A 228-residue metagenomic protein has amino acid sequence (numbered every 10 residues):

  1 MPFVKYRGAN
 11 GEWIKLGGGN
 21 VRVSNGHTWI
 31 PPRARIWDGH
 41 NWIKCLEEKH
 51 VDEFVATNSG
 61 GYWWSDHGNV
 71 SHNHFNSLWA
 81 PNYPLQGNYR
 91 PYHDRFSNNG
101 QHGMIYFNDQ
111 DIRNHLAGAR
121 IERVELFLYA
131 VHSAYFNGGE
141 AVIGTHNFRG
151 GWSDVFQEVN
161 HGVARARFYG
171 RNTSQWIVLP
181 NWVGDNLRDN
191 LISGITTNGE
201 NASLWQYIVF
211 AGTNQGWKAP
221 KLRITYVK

Functional and structural regions predicted by a protein language model:
M1-K49, R223-V227: Enriched but not universal
W29, R35, W42-I112, N201 (+2 more regions): Flexible, small-residue-rich N-terminal segments that precede or flank a structured functional core
Q101-G103, R120-E122, G139, T173 (+1 more regions): Residues that flank catalytic or metal-binding motifs in active/ligand-binding sites
Y106-L116, I177-V183: Signal that preferentially marks extracellular ectodomain short beta-strand elements of beta-sandwich modules
F107-Q110, A117-S133, L222: A short beta-strand element within beta-rich, extracytoplasmic domains of secreted/secretory-pathway proteins
A130-I195, T213-G216: Beta-strand-rich interaction/scaffold domains
V131-A134, G199-N201, K228: Acidic glycine-/aspartate-rich tracts in secreted/extracellular proteins
I195-G212: Short beta-strand-plus-loop segments that form exposed binding edges in beta-rich domains
